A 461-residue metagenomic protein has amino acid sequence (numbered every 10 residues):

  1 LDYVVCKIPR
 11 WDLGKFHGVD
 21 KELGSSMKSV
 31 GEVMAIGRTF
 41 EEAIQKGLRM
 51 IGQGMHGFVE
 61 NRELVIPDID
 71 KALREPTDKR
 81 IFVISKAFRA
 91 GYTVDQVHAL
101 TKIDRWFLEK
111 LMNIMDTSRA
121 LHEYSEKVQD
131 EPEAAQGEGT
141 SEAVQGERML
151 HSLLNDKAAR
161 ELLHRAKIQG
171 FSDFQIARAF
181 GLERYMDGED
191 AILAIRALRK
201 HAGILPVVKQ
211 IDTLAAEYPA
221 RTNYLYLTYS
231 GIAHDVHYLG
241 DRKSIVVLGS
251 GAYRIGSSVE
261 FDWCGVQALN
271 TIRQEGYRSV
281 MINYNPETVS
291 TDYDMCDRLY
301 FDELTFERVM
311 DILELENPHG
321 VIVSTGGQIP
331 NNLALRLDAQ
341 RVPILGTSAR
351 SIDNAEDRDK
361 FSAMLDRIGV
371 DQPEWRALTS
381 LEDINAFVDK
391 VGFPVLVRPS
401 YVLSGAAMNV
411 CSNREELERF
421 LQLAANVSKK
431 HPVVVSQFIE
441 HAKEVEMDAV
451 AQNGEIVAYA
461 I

Functional and structural regions predicted by a protein language model:
L1-S29, M34-N61: Glycine-rich active-site loop/lid that clamps phosphate-bearing ligands
H17, P67-D70, D78, Q96 (+5 more regions): N-terminal beta-alpha lobe that positions the nucleotide/phosphoryl donor in ATP/NTP-coupled carboxylate activation
S29-G37, K86-A87, N409, Q437: Short, well-ordered beta-strand elements within core beta-sheets of diverse protein domains
I36-F40, A90-T93, I103-D104, S172 (+2 more regions): Helix N-cap / loop-to-helix initiation motif
I44-K46, Y92-T101, A177, L248: Hydrophobic/aromatic-rich, well-ordered segments within soluble, folded domains that form packed cores
I51-V128, L153-A158: Long, charged, helix-rich clamp/arm modules that form nucleic acid-engaging surfaces of large nucleic-acid-processing
